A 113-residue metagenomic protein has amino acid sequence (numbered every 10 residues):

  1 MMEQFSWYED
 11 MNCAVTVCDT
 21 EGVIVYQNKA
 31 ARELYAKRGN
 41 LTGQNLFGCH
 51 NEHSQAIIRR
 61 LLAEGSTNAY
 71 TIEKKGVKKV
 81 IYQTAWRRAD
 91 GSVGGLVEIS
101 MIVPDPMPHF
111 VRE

Functional and structural regions predicted by a protein language model:
M1-Q27: Sensory modules in modular signal-transduction proteins
A30-R112: Sensory/regulatory domains in signal-transduction proteins
